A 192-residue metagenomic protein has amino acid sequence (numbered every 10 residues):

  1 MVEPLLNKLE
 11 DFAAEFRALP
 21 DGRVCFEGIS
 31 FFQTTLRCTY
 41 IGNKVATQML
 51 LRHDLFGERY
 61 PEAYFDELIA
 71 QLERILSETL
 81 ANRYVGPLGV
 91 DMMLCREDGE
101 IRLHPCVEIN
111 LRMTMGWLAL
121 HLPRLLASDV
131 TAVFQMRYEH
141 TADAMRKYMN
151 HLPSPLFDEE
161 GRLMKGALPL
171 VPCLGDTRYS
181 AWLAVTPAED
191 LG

Functional and structural regions predicted by a protein language model:
M1-F32: Internal metal/ion-chelating core segments
V2-N7, F26, C38-I101, H140-L163: A long amphipathic alpha-helix within ATP-dependent nucleotide-binding catalytic cores
D11-A13, P87-G89, C106: Extracellular structured ligand-interaction cores
A13-F16, D91-M93, W182-A184: Short beta-strand scaffold segments in enzyme catalytic cores
A14-F16, R102-L111: A short beta-strand motif that forms the metal-chelation/ATP-contact edge of phosphoryl-transfer active sites
T35-R37, C106-L120: Glycine-rich phosphate/pyrophosphate-binding beta-alpha loops
L118-V130: A short alpha/beta connector and helix-capping loop motif
A127-G192: Peripheral (often C-terminal) accessory segments that flank ATP-dependent C-N-forming ligase machineries
